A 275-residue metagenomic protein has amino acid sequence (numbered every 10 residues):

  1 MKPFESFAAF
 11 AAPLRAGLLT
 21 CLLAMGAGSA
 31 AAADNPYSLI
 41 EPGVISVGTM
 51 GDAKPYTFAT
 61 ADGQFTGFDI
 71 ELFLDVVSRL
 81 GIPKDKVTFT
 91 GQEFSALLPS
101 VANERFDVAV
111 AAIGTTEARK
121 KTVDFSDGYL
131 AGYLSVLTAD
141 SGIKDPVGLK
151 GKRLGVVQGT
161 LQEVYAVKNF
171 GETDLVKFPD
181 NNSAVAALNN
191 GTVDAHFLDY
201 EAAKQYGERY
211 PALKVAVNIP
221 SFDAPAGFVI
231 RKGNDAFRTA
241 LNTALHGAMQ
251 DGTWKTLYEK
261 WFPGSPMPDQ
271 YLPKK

Functional and structural regions predicted by a protein language model:
P13-G26: Bacterial N-terminal signal peptides
A33-V110, D251: Extracytoplasmic small-molecule ligand-binding "clamshell" domains of the periplasmic binding protein/Venus flytrap
D34-N35, Y165-F178, K214-V217, L245-K275: Ligand-binding clefts/hinges and TM-proximal coupling segments of bilobed small-molecule sensing domains
V47, G51-K54, F65-L80, G114 (+4 more regions): Bilobed "Venus flytrap"/periplasmic-binding protein-like clamshell domains and structurally analogous long
G51, L130-D140, Y200, K204-N242 (+2 more regions): Periplasmic-binding protein-like
I70-L80, K152-R153, Q158-L161, G227-S265: Extended ligand-binding regions for polar small-molecule ligands
L74, V87-G148, K214, I219-P220: Acidic, polar ligand-binding/catalytic clefts
A96, A111-K121, Y165-K168, N189-D223: A ligand-binding cleft/hinge motif common to bilobed small-molecule-binding domains
